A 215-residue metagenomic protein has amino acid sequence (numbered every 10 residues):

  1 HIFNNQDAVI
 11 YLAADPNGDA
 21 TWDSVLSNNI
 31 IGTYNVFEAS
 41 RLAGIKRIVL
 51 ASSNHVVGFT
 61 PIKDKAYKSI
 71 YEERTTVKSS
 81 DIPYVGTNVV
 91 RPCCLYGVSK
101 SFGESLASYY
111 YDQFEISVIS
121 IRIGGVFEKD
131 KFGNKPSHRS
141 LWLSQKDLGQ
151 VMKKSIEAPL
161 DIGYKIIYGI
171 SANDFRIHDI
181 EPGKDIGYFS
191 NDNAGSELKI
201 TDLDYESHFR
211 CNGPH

Functional and structural regions predicted by a protein language model:
H1-N28, A39: NAD(P)H-binding glycine-rich loop region in Rossmannoid oxidoreductase-like domains and their noncatalytic homologs
A8, S24-N35, A43, N54 (+2 more regions): Glycine-rich NAD(P)-binding loop of the Rossmann-fold in SDR/ketoreductase-type enzymes
T33-Y34, S101-S108, D112, G149-Q150: Conserved active-site helix of classical SDR/Rossmann-fold NAD(P)-dependent CH-OH oxidoreductases
N35-V90: Conserved Rossmann-fold NAD(P)-dependent oxidoreductase catalytic core, especially the SDR/UDP-sugar
S52, C94, E104-K129: Conserved beta-loop-beta element that borders a ligand/cofactor-binding pocket
V85, L95, S99-F102: Active-site helix of classical SDR
D112, R122-D130, W142-Y164, A172: Alpha-helical substrate-binding/gating segment
K165-I167, A172-S190, D204-H215: Conserved C-terminal active-site "lid" loop/helix of NAD(P)H-dependent oxidoreductases that clamps the redox cofactor
